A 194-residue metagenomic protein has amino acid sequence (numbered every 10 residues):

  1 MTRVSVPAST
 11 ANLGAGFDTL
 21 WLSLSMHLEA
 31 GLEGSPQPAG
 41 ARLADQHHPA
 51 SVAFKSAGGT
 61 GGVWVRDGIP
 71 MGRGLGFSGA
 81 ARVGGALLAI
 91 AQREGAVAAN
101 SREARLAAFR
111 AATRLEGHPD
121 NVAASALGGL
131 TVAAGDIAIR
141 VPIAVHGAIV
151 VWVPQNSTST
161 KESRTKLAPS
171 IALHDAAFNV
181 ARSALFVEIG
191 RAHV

Functional and structural regions predicted by a protein language model:
M1-R73, I90-E103: ATP-binding N-lobe of GHMP and related small-molecule kinases
V6-S23, G74-R82, E116-T131: FAD-binding core of FAD-dependent oxidoreductases, characterized by glycine-rich FAD pyrophosphate-binding loops
T19, P49-V52, S56, G84-L88 (+3 more regions): Alpha-helical scaffold segments in soluble metabolic enzymes
Q46-A50, F77, A81-R82, A123-A124 (+1 more regions): Catalytic-loop motifs flanking and including active-site residues across diverse enzymes
R73-L75, A91-Q92, R114, P142: Short, charge-rich binding segments
G79-G95: Short, small-residue alpha-helix embedded
N100-H193: ATP-dependent small-molecule kinase catalytic core of the GHMP/sugar-kinase superfamily and closely related
